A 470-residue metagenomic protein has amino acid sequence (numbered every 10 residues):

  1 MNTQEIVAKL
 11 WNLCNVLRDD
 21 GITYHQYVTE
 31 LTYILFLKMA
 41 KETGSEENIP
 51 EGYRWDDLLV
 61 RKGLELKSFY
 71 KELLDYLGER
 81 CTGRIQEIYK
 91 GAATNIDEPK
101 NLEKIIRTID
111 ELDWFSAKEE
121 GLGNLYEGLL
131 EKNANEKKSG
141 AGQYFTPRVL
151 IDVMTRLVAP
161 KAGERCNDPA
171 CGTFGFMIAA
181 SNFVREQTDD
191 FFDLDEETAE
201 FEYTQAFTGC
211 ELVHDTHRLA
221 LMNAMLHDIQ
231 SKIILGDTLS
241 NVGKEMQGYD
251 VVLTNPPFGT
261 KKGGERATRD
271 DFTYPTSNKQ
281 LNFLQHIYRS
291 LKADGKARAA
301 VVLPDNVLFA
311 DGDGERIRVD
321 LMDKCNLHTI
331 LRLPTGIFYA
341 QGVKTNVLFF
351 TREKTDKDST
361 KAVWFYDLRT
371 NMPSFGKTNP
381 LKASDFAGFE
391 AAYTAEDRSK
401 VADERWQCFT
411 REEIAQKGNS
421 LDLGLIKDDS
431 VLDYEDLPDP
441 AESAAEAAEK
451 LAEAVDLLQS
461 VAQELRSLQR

Functional and structural regions predicted by a protein language model:
M1-A162, K232-G243, R332-G336, S359-G376 (+2 more regions): Non-catalytic, mostly N-terminal accessory regions of nucleic-acid modification and defense proteins
W11, E200, D228-I233, G263-A267 (+4 more regions): Short acidic (Asp/Glu) and glycine-rich catalytic loops that position anionic groups and cofactors
Y27, L212-H217, S277-F350: Conserved Class I SAM-dependent methyltransferase catalytic core
A40, T351-T355: Short loop segments at secondary-structure junctions
G140-T254, G259-K261, T268-D270, S277 (+3 more regions): Conserved S-adenosyl-L-methionine
Y203, G248, V252, V343-K344 (+2 more regions): A generic structural signal for well-ordered coil/turn residues at beta-strand boundaries that shape enzyme active-site
G248-D250, V343-F349, N379-S384: Short, surface-exposed amphipathic charged segments that create phosphate/polyanion-binding patches used for binding
G263-N278, D305-D313, P334-A340, T355 (+2 more regions): Short, contiguous acidic/charged loop-to-helix segments that flank catalytic cores in large enzymes
